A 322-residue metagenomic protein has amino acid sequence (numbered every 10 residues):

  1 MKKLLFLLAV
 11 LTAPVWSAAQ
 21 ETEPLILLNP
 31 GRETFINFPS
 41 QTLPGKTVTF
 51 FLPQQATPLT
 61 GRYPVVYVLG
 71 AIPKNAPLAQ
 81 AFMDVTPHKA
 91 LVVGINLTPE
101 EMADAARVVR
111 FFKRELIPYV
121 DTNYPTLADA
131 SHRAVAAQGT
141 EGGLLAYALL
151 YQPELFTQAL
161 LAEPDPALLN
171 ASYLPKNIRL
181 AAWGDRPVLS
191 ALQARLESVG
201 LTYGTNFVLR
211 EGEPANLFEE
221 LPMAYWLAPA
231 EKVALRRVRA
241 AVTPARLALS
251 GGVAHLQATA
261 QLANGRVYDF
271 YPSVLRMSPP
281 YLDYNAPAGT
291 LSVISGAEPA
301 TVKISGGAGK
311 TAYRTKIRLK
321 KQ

Functional and structural regions predicted by a protein language model:
S17-P64: A domain-start/cap signature at the N-terminus of enzymes
T57, G61, M102-A134, Q138-G139: Gly/Ser-rich "nucleophile elbow"/oxyanion-hole loop immediately N-terminal to the catalytic nucleophile in hydrolases
A71-E115: Active-site machinery of serine-nucleophile hydrolases
D129-L174: Primarily recognizes the serine-hydrolase "nucleophile elbow" in alpha/beta-hydrolase and SGNH/GDSL folds
E163-L217: The feature captures the conserved acid-bearing segment of alpha/beta-hydrolase catalytic domains
E197-V253: C-terminal catalytic histidine-bearing segment of alpha/beta-hydrolase fold enzymes
G252-R266: Beta-strand-rich structural segments
S278-S292: Low-complexity "stalk/linker" and mucin-like segments enriched in Ser/Thr/Pro/Ala/Gly
